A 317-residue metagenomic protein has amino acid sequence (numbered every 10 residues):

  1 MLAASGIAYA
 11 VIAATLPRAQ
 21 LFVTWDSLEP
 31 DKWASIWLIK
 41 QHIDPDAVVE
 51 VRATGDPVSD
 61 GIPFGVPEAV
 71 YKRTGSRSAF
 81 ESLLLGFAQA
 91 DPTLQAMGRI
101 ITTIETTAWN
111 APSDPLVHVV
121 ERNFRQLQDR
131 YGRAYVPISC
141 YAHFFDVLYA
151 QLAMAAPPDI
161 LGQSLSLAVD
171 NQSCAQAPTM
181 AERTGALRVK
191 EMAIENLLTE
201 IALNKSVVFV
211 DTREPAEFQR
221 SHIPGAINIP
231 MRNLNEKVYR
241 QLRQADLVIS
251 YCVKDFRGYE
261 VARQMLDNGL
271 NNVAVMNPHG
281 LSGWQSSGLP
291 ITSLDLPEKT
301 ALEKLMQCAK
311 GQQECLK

Functional and structural regions predicted by a protein language model:
L2-Y9: Hydrophobic membrane-insertion alpha-helices, especially the h-region of bacterial N-terminal signal peptides
Y9-E29, W37-G162: Extended, well-folded catalytic/binding cores that form a central cleft or groove in large enzyme and scaffold domains
P17, R122-E195, L203, Q219-L247 (+1 more regions): Rhodanese-like catalytic fold shared by cysteine-dependent sulfurtransferases and DSP/PTP-type phosphatases
A19-D26, F209-V210, V248-S250: Short hydrophobic beta-strand segments
A47-V49, V207, V248, N272-V273: Hydrophobic anchor at the start of a short beta-strand that flanks the dinucleotide cofactor-binding loop
V51, V208-R213, I229: Short hydrophobic beta-strand that contains or immediately precedes a catalytic carboxylate
A216: Catalytic donor nucleotide-activated moiety binding site of glycosyltransferases and closely related
